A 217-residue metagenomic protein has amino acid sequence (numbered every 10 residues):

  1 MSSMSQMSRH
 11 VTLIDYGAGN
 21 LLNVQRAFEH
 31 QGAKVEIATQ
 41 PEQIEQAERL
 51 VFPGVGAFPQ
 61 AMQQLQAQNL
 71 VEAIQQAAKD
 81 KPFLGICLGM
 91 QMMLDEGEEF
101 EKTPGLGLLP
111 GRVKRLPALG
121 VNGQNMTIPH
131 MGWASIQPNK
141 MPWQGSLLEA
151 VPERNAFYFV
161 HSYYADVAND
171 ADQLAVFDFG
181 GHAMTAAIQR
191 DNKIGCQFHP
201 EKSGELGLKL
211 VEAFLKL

Functional and structural regions predicted by a protein language model:
Q6-T12: Extreme N-terminal starter segment of soluble prokaryotic enzymes
T12-I14, Y158: Conserved beta-strand elements of the Class I
A47: An anion/phosphate-binding loop that grips the pyrophosphate of nucleotide cofactors and donors
V51-P53: Structural motif
G56-M131: Cysteine-nucleophile active-site neighborhood
G111-L217: Amide-donor transfer/coupling interface in amidating biosynthetic enzymes
